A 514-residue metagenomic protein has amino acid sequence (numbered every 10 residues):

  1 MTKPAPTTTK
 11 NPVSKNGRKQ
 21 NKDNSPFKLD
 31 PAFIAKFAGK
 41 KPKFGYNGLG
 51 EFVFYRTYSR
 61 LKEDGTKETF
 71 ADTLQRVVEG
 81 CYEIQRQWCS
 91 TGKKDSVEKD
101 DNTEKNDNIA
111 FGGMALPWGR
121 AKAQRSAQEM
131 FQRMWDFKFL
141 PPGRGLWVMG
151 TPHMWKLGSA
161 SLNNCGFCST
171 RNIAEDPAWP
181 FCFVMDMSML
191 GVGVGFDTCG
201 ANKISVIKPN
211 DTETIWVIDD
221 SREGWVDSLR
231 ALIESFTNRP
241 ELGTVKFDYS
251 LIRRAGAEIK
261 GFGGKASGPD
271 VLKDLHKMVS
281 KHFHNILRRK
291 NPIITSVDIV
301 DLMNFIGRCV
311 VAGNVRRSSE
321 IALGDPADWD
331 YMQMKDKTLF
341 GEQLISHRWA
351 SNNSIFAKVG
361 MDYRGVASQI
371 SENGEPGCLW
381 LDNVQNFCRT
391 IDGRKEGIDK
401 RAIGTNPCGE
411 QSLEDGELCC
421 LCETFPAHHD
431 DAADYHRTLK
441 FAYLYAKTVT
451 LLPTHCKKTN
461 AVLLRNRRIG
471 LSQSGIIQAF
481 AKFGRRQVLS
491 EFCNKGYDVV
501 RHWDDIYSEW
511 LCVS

Functional and structural regions predicted by a protein language model:
M1-S514: Extended catalytic cores of very large enzyme megasubunits
